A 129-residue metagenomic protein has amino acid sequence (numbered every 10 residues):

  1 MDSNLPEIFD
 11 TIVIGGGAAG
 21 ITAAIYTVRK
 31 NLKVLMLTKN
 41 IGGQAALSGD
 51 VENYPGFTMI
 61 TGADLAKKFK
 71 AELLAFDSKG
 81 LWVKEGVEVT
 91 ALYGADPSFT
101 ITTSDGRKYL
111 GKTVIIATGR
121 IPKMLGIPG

Functional and structural regions predicted by a protein language model:
M1-I12, G42, L81-G129: FAD-binding core/adjacent interface of flavoenzyme oxidoreductases
D2-N4, I21, L47-V51: A short alpha-helix capping/helix-coil boundary motif
I8-L35: N-terminal Rossmann-like FAD-binding beta1-loop-alpha1 element of flavoenzymes
G17-T22, Q44-A45, D64, I121: Gly/Ser/Thr-rich beta-alpha loop segments that engage phosphate groups in nucleotides
Y26, K68, E72, A117: Alpha-helical scaffold segments in soluble metabolic enzymes
T27-V28, G49-E52, P128-G129: Short, glycine/charged-enriched secondary-structure capping and boundary segments
M36-N40, G49: Conserved acidic E/D residue at the C-terminus of a beta-strand in Rossmann-like folds
A46-K108: N-terminal Rossmann-like dinucleotide/flavin-binding domain of flavoprotein oxidoreductases that bind FAD/FMN
